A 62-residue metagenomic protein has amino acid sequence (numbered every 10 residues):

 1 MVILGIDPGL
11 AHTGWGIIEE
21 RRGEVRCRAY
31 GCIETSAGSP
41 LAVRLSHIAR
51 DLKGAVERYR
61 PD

Functional and structural regions predicted by a protein language model:
M1-D62: Phosphate- and other anionic-substrate recognition elements at nucleic-acid/protein interfaces
